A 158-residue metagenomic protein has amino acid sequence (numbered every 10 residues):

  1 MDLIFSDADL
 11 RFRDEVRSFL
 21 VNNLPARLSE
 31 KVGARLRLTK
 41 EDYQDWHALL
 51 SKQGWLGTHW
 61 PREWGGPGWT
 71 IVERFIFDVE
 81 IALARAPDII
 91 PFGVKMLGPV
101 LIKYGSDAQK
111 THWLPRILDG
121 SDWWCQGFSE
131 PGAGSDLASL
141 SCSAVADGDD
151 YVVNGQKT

Functional and structural regions predicted by a protein language model:
M1-R11: Intrinsic disorder at enzyme termini
D2-I4, P99-G105, S143: Short, well-ordered beta-strand elements within core beta-sheets of diverse protein domains
D9, L20, G54, P61 (+5 more regions): Buried hydrophobic positions in well-ordered alpha/beta secondary-structure cores of metabolic enzymes
F12-D14, S18: Mature N-terminal segment immediately following signal peptide/propeptide cleavage in secreted/periplasmic
L28-L50: Short secondary-structure junction/hinge motifs that connect adjacent elements
K31-T39, R62-G66, L97-K103, S129-G132: Conserved short loop/turn motifs at secondary-structure junctions
Q44-H47, S51-S121: Internal helix-loop-helix
P67, A108-T158: Glycine-rich, Trp-frequent "lid" loop and neighboring beta-strands that shape and gate the flavin cofactor pocket
